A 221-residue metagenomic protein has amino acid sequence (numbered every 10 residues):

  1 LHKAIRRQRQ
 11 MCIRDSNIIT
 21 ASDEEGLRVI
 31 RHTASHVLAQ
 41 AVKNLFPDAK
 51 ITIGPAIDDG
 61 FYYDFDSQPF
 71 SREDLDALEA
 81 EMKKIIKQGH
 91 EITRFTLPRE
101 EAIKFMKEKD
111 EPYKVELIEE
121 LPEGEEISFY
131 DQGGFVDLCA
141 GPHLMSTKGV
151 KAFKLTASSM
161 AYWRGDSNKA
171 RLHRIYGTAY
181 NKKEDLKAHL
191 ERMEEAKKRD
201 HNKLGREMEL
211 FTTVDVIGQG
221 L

Functional and structural regions predicted by a protein language model:
L1, V29, G133-G134: A generic hydrophobic-helix recognition signal that picks specific residues within alpha-helical hydrophobic
L1-R9, I13: Single conserved hydrophobic/aromatic residue that forms the stacking wall/gate of nucleotide- or nucleobase-binding
I5, L45-P47, Q88, E123: Short, structurally constrained coil/turn elements that cap an alpha-helix or connect an alpha-helix to the following
R6, A56-G60: Short Gly/Ser/Thr- and Asp/Glu-enriched loop/turn motifs at secondary-structure junctions
R14, I18-D48, T52-P55, H143 (+1 more regions): N-terminal catalytic cores of NTP/NDP-binding nucleotidyl/phosphoryl-transfer enzymes
I57, S67-Y162, D166-N181, D185-F211: Non-catalytic interaction/regulatory segments
